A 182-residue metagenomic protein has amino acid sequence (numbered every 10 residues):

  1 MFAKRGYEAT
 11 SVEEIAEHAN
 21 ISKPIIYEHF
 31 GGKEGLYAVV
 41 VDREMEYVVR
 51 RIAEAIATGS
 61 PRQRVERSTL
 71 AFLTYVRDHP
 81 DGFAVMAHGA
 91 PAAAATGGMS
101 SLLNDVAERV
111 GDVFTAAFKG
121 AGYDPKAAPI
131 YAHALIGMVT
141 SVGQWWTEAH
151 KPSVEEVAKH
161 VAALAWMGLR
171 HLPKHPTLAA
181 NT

Functional and structural regions predicted by a protein language model:
M1-G35, V39: Helix-turn-helix
K4-E8, H79, A121: Short coil/turn segments at alpha/beta junctions that flank glycine-rich nucleotide-binding fingerprints
E14, G35-E44, R51, M86 (+2 more regions): Alpha-helical DNA-contacting segments of helix-turn-helix folds
V39, A53-D78, L135, A158: Hydrophobic alpha-helical connector segments
E46-V49, A95-K119, P129-A134, E156-K159 (+1 more regions): Amphipathic alpha-helical packing segments from all-alpha helical-bundle domains
L73-G97, E108-T115, Q144-E148: Amphipathic alpha-helical segments used for helix-helix packing
L172-T182: C-terminal effector-binding regulatory domain of bacterial HTH transcription factors
